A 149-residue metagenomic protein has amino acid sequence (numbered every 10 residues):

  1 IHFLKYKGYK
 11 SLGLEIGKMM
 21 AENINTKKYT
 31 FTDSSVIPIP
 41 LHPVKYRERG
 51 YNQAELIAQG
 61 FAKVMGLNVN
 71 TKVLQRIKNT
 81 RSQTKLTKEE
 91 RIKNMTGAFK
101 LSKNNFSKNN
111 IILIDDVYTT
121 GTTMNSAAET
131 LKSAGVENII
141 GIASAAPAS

Functional and structural regions predicted by a protein language model:
I1-K63, T84, K88: Extended interfacial segments that mediate partner engagement and assembly in macromolecular machines
Y9, T32, V69-N70, I139: A local structural micro-motif
I16, M20, I57, F61 (+5 more regions): Short alpha-helical scaffold segments that flank and stabilize functional sites
K28, K63-L67, K132-V136: Short helix-capping segments at alpha-helix termini
D33, E55, N70, D115-D116: Acidic-enriched, low-complexity/disordered segments with a strong bias for Aspartate over Glutamate
D33-V36, L67-Q75: A short coil-to-beta-strand element that immediately follows conserved catalytic motifs
T71-S149: PRPP/pyrophosphate-binding module of the type I phosphoribosyltransferase fold
